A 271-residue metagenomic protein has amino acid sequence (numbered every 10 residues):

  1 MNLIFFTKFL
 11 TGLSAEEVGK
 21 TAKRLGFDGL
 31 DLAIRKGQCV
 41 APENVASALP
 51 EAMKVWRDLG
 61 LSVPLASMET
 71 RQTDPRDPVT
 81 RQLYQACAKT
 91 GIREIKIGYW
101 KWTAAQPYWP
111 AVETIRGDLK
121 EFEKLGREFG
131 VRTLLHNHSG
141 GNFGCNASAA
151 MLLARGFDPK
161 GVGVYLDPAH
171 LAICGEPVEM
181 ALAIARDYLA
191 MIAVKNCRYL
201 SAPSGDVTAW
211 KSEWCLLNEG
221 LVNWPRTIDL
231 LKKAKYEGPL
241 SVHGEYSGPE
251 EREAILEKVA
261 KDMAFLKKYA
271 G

Functional and structural regions predicted by a protein language model:
L3-T7, L30-L32, V63-M68, I95-I97 (+4 more regions): Hydrophobic faces of well-ordered beta-strands that scaffold small-molecule active sites in alpha/beta enzyme cores
F6-L10, A33-G37, M68-R71, W100-W102 (+4 more regions): Active-site beta-loop-alpha junctions enriched in small/polar residues
E16-K20, R24, V55-L59, Q72-V164: Active-site acidic/histidine proton-transfer and metal-coordination neighborhood in alpha/beta enzyme cores
G19, G29, K124-L221, I228 (+1 more regions): Acidic/histidine-rich catalytic cores of soluble enzymes
A22, L30, W56, C87 (+6 more regions): Conserved, mostly hydrophobic/aromatic
D31-M53, W102-P107: Glycine-rich, proline-tolerant flexible connector loops at the mouths of alpha/beta enzymes
P203, E213-C215, E237-G248: Active-site clefts of carbohydrate-active enzymes
A254-G271: C-terminal helical cap(s) of enzyme catalytic domains, especially alpha/beta-barrels
